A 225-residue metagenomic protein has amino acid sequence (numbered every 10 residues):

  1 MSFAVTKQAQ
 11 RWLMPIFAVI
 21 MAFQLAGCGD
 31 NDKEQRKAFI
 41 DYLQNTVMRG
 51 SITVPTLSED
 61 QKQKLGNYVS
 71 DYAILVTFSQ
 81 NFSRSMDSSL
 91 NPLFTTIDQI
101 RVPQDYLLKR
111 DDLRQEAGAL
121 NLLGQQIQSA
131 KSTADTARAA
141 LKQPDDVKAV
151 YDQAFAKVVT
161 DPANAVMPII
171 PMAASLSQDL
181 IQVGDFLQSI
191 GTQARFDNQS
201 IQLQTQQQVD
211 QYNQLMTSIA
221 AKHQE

Functional and structural regions predicted by a protein language model:
M1-A26: Sec-dependent bacterial lipoprotein signal peptides
L13, L25, Q44-S51, A139-D152: Generic detector of solvent-exposed, compositionally biased contiguous segments
C28-R110: Leu/Val/Ala/Ile-rich N-terminal alpha-helices, chiefly Sec-type signal peptides and the beginnings
Y72-L75, S79, L120, I127 (+4 more regions): Amphipathic alpha-helical coiled-coil segments
F78-N81, S85-P92, T96, M172-I190 (+1 more regions): Solvent-exposed, amphipathic alpha-helical segments
Q99-Q199: Extended amphipathic alpha-helical interaction segments
S189, Q193-E225: A cross-kingdom marker for long, charged
